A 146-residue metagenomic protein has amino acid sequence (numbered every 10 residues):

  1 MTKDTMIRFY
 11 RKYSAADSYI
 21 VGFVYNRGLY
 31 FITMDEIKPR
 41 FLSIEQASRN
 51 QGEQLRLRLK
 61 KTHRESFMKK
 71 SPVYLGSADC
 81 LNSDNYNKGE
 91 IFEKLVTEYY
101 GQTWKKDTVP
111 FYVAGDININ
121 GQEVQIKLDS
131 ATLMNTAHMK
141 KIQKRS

Functional and structural regions predicted by a protein language model:
M1-S146: Nucleic-acid endonuclease domains
